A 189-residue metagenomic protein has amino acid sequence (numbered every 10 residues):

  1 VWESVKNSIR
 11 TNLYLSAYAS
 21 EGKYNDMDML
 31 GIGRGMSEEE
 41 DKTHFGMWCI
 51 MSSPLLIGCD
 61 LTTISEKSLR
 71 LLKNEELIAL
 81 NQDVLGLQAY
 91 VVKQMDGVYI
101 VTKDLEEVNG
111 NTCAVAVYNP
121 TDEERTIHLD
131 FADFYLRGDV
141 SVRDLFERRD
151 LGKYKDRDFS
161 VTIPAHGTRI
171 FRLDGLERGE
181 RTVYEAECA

Functional and structural regions predicted by a protein language model:
V1-D60: Glycan-recognition surfaces
V1-T11, G46, T62-Q94, I100: Active-site-proximal helices and loops of the catalytic beta/alpha 8
W48-M51, L56-G58, Q94-L136, H166: Carbohydrate-binding surface patches
L55, T62, L85, E107 (+3 more regions): Short, glycine-/Ser/Thr-/acidic-enriched flexible segments
L56, L72, E180-A189: Predominantly extracellular/luminal regions of secreted and cell-surface proteins, especially disulfide-bonded
A132-E147: Solvent-exposed beta-hairpin/edge-strand motifs
D144-D156: Short beta-strand and strand-turn-strand segments in soluble, beta-rich domains
Y154-V183: C-terminal beta-strand-rich structural cap/linker in extracellular carbohydrate-active enzymes
